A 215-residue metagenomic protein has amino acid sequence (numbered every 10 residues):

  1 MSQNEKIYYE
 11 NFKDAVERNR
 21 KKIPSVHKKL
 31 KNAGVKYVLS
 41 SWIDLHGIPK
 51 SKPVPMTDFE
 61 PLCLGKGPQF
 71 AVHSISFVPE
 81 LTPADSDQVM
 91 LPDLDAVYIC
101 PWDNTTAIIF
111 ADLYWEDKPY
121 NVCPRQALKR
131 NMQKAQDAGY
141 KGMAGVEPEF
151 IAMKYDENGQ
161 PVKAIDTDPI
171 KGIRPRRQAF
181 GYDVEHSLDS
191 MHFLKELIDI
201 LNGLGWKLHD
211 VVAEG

Functional and structural regions predicted by a protein language model:
M1-H209, A213: ATP/Mg2+-dependent ligation/transfer catalytic cores
